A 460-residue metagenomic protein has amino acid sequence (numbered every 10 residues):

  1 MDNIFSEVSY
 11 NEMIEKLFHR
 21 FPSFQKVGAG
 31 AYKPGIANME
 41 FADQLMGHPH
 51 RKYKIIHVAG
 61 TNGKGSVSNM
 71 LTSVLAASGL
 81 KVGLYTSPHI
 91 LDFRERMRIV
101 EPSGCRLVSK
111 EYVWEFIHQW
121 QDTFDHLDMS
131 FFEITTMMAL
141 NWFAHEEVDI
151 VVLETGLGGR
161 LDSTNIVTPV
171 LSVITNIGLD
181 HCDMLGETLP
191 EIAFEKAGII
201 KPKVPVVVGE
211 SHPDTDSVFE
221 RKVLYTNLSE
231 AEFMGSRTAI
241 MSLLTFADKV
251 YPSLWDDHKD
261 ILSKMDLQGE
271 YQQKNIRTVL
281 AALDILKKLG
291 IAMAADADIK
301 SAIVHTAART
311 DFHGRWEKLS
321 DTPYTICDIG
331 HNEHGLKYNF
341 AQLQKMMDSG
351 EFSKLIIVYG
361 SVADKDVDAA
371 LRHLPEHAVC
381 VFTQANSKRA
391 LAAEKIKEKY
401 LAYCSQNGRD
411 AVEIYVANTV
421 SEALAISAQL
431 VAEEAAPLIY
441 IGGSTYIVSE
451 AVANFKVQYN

Functional and structural regions predicted by a protein language model:
M1-G60, V67-N69, S73-S78: Short functional linear segments
F5, A29-I36, F41-K52, A77-V167 (+2 more regions): ATP-dependent carboxylate-amine ligase catalytic core
L71, R160-V170, V452-F455: Short Gly/Thr/Asp-enriched flexible loops that form oxyanion-binding sites at enzyme active sites
Y85, G209-E210, K222-D248, D266-E270 (+6 more regions): Beta-strand->loop->alpha-helix junctions that form or flank phosphate-binding loops in nucleotide-handling enzymes
H145, I150-T155, S163-V173, G178 (+2 more regions): Nucleotide phosphate-binding/pyrophosphate-handling subdomain across enzymes that bind or process nucleotide phosphates
E147, V151-E154, P169-S263, I276-A297: Acidic, Mg2+-coordinating active-site environments of NTP-dependent enzymes
H212-K222, S229-A231, M241-S242, Y324-I326 (+1 more regions): C-terminal helical cap/extension that packs against the catalytic core of soluble nucleotide-cofactor enzymes
S444: Active-site-proximal loop/hinge segments that shape catalytic or ion-binding/gating pockets
